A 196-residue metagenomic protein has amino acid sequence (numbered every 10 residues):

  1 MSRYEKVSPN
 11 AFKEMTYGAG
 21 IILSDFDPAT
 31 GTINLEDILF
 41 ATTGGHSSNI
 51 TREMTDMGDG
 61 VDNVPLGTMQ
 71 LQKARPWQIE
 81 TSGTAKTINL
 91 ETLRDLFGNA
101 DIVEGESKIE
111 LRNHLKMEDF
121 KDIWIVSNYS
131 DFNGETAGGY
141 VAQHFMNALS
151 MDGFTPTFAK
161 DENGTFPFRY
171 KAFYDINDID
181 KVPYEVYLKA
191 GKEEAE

Functional and structural regions predicted by a protein language model:
S2-D95, N147-T165: Solvent-exposed edge beta-strands and adjacent loop segments that serve as assembly or binding interfaces
R3, A11, T16, D119 (+3 more regions): Intrinsically disordered, low-complexity N-terminal regions enriched in serine/proline/glycine with scattered basic
K6, K13, R52, K73 (+8 more regions): Context-gated lysine
I21-I22, I123-I125, V186: Hydrophobic beta-strand residues in large extracellular and virion-surface proteins
T55-M57, L90, F132-G134, S150 (+2 more regions): Generic "edge-of-domain/loop-turn" microfeature
E80-T84, W124-V126, P167-K171: Beta-strand secondary-structure signal
E91-F145: Short helix-loop boundary/capping segments
Y140-E196: Mixed-charge, glycine-accented linear interaction segment located at domain edges/termini
